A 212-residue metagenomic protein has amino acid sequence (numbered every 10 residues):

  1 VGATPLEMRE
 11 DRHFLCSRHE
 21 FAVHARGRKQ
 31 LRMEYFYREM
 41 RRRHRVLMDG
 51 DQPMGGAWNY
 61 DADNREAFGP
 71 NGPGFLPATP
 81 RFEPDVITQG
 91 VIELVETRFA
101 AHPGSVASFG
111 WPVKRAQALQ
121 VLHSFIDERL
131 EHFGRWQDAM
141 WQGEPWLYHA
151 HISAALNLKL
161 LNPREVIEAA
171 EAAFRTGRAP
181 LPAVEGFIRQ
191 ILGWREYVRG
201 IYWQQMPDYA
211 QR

Functional and structural regions predicted by a protein language model:
V1-W111: Beta-rich, aromatic/charged-enriched effector core domains that present basic-aromatic interfaces for binding
N64-R212: Catalytic cores of enzymes that engage adenine nucleotides and/or redox cofactors via long glycine-rich, Lys/Arg/His
